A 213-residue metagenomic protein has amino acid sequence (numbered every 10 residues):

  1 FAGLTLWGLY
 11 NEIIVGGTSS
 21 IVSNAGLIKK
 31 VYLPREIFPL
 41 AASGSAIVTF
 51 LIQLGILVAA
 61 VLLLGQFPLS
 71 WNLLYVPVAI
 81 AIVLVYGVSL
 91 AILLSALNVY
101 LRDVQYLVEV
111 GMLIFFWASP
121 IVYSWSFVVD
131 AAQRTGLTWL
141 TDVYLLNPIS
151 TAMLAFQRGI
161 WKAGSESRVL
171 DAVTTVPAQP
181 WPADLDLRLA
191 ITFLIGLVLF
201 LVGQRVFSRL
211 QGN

Functional and structural regions predicted by a protein language model:
A2-Y10, G111-S119: Hydrophobic transmembrane alpha-helices
L9-R35, L40-I47: Transmembrane helix boundary and interhelical loop/hinge segments in multi-pass membrane proteins
N11, L64-P68, V99-R102, Y123-F127 (+1 more regions): Short helix-capping/hinge motifs at transmembrane helix termini and TM-loop junctions
G16-V31, I52-V61, F116-T138: Hydrophobic alpha-helical transmembrane segments
R35, A41-G111, F115, P180-R205: Alpha-helical transmembrane segments and their short interhelical loops
D103, Q211-N213: Short cytosolic juxtamembrane segments of multi-pass membrane proteins
S119-W181, L185-D186: Short hydrophobic, aromatic-rich alpha-helical segments embedded in or entering the lipid bilayer of multi-pass
